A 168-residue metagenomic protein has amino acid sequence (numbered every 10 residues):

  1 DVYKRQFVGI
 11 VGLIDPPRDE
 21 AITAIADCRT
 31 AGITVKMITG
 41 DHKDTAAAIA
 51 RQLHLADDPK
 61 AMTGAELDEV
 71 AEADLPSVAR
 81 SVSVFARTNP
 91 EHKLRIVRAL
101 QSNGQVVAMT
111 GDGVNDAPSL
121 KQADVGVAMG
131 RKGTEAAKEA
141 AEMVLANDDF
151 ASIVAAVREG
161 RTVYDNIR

Functional and structural regions predicted by a protein language model:
D1-A99, N103, A117, R131 (+1 more regions): Cytosolic catalytic headpieces and adjacent flexible linkers of membrane translocases
T34, V106, V125: Residues at the starts of beta-strands that form the adenosine-phosphate
A47, A108, I153-V154: Short helix/loop capping segments that flank catalytic or ligand/cofactor-binding pockets
A73-P76, Q101, K121-V125, R131-R168: Non-transmembrane, extramembrane segments of multi-pass ion/lipid transporters
